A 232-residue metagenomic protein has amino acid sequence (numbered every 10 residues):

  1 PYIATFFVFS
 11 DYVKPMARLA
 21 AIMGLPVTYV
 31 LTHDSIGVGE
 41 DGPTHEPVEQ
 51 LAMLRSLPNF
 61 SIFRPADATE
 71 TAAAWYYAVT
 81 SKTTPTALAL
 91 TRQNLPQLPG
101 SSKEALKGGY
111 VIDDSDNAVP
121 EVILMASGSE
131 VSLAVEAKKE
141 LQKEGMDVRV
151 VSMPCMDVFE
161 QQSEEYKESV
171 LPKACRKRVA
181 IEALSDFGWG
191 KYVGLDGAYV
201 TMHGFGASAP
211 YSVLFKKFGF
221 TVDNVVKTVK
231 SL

Functional and structural regions predicted by a protein language model:
P1-L51, A73: Thiamine diphosphate
I3, Y29-L31, I62-A66, L88-L90 (+2 more regions): General beta-strand structural signal in soluble alpha/beta enzymes
F6-F9, A68, S127-E130: Short beta->alpha junction loops/turns
G24-V27, N59-F60, R176: Short glycine-/polar-rich loops that comprise or flank the Walker A/P-loop and associated switch/sensor motifs
G37-T44, T71, T80-L232: Thiamine diphosphate
F60-I62, V122-I123: Short active-site oxyanion
